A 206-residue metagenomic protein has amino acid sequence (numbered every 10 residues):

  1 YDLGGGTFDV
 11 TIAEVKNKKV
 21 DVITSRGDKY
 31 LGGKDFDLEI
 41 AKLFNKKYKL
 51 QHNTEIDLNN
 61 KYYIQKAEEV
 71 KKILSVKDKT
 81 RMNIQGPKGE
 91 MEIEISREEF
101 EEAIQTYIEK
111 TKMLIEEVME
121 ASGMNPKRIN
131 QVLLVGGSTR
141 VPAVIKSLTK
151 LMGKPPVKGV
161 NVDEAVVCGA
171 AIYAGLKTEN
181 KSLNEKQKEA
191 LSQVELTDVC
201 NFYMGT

Functional and structural regions predicted by a protein language model:
Y1-T206: Oxyanion-binding/catalytic loops of NTP- or PPi-dependent enzymes
